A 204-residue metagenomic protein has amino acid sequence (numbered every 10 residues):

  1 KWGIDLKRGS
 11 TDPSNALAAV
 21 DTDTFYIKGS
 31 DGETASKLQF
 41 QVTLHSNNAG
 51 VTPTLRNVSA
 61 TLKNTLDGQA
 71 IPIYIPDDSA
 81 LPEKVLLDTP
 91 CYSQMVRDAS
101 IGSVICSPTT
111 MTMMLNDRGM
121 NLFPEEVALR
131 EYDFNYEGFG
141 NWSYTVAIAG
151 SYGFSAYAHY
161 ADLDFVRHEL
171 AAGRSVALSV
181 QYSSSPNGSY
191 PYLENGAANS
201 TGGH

Functional and structural regions predicted by a protein language model:
K1-D67: Non-cytosolic beta-sandwich-type ligand-binding/adhesion modules
R8-S14, E83, D88-R97, S189-N199: Surface-exposed intrinsically disordered loops and tails
S30-T34, T52, I105, Y160 (+1 more regions): Short, amphipathic alpha-helical segments
A35-Q39, L55, S103, S175 (+1 more regions): Extracellular structured ligand-interaction cores
T43-G138: Active-site-adjacent structural segments surrounding the nucleophilic cysteine of cysteine proteases and isopeptidases
D117-G203: Conserved active-site-adjacent core of cysteine acyl-enzyme catalytic domains
